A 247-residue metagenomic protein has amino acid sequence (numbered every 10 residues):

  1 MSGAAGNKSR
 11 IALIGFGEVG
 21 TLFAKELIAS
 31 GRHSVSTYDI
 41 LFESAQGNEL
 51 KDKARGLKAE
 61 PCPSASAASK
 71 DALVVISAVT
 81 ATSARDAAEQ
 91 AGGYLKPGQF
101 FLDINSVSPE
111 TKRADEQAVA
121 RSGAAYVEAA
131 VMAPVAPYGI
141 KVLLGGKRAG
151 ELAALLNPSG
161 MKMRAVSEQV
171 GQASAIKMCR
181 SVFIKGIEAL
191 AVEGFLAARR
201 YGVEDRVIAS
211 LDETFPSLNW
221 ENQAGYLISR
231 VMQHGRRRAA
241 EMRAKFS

Functional and structural regions predicted by a protein language model:
M1-K70, G98: NAD(P)+-binding Rossmann beta1-loop-alpha1 motif at the extreme N-terminus of oxidoreductases
I11-L13, F101, Y126, L143: Short glycine-aspartate micro-motif
L27-I28, A54-R55, V119, L156 (+1 more regions): A generic structural signal for well-ordered alpha-helical segments
S34, E60, F100, A125 (+1 more regions): Conserved beta-strand segments of alpha/beta enzyme cores
S66-Y126: Rossmann-fold NAD(P) dinucleotide-binding segment
V107-K185: Rossmann-fold dinucleotide-binding core
I176-S247: Helical "substrate-binding/catalytic lid" subdomain of Rossmann-like NAD(P)-dependent dehydrogenases/reductases
